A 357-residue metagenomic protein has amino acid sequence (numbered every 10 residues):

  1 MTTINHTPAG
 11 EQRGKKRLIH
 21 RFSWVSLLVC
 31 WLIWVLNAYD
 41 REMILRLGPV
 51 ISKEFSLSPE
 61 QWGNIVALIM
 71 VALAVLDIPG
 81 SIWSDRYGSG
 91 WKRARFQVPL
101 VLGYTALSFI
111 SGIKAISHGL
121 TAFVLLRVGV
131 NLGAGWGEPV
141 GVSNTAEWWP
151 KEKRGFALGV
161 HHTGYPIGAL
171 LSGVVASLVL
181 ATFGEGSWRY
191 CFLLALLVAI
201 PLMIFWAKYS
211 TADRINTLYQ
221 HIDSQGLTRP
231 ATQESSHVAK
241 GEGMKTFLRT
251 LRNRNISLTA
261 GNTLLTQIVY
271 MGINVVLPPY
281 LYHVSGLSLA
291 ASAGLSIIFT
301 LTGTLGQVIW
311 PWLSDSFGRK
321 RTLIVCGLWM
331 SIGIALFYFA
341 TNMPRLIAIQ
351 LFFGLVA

Functional and structural regions predicted by a protein language model:
I44-L45, N253-T304: Extracytoplasmic gate region of multi-pass secondary transporters
A67-I82, I297-I309: Central cavity-lining transmembrane alpha-helices of secondary-active solute carriers, predominantly the Major
D77-W91, Q307-G318: Helix-to-loop junctions at the C-terminal end of transmembrane segments in multipass secondary transporters
R86-V101, S316-G327: Cytoplasmic membrane-interface "Motif A"-like loop-to-helix N-cap segments of 12-TM Major Facilitator Superfamily
L102-S117, W329-T341: C-terminal ends and interior cores of transmembrane alpha-helices in multi-pass membrane transporters/permeases
L126-T163: Cytoplasmic helix-loop-helix junction between adjacent transmembrane helices in 12-TM secondary transporters
H161, Y165-T211: Helix-loop-helix hairpin linking two adjacent transmembrane segments in secondary transporters
S314, R319-A357: C-terminal transmembrane helical hairpin of 12-TM major facilitator-type secondary transporters
